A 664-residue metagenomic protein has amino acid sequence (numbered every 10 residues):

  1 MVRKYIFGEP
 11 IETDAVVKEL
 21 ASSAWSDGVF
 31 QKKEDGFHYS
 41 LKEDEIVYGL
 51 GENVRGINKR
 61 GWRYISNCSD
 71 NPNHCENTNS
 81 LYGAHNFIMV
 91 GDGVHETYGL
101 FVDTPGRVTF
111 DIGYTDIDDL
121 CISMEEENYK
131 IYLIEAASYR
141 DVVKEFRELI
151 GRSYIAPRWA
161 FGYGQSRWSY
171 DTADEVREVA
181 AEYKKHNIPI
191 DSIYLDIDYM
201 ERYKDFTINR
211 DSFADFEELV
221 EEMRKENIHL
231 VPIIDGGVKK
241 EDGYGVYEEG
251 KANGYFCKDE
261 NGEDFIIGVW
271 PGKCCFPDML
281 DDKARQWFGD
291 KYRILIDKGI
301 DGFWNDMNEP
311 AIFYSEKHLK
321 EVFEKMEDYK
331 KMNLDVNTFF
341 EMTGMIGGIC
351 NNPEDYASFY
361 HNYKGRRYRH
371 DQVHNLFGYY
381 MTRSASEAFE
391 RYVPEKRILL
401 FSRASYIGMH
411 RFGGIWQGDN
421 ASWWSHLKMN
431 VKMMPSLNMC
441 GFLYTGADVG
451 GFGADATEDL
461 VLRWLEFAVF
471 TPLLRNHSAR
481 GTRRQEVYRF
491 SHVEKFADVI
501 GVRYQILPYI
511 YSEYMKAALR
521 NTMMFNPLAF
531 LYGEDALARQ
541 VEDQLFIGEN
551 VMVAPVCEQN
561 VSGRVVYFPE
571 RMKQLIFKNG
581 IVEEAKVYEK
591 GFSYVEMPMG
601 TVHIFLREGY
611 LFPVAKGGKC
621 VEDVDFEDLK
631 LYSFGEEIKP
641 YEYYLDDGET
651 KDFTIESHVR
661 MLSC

Functional and structural regions predicted by a protein language model:
M1-P157, R167-W168, A173, A180-K185 (+5 more regions): Catalytic and substrate-binding clefts that recognize carbohydrates or anionic sugar/phosphate headgroups
R60, N73-C75, L376-F377, T382-I398 (+4 more regions): Catalytic core of carbohydrate-active enzymes
Y64-C68, L81-A84, R177, R285 (+3 more regions): Short, hydrophobic/amphipathic alpha-helical packing segments that form internal helix faces or helix-helix interfaces
N77, E96-F101, T109-I112, D141-V143 (+12 more regions): Short helix/loop capping segments that flank catalytic or ligand/cofactor-binding pockets
Y82-N86, H95-T97, P105, N128 (+10 more regions): Extracellular structured ligand-interaction cores
M89-H95, E260-N261, P569-E570: Short acidic-glycine loop/turn motifs at beta-strand connectors
L149-S166, N261-F276: N-terminal small/glycine-rich loop or linker at the start of catalytic domains across soluble metabolic enzymes
P189-F496, L531-Y532: Aromatic- and carboxylate-enriched substrate-binding clefts and catalytic-loop regions of carbohydrate-active enzymes
